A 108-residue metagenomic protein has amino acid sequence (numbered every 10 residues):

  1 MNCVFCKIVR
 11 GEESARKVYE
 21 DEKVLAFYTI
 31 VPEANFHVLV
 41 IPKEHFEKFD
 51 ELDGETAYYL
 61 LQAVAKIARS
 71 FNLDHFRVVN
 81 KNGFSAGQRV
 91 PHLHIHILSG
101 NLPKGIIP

Functional and structural regions predicted by a protein language model:
M1-P108: HIT superfamily nucleotide-processing domains
